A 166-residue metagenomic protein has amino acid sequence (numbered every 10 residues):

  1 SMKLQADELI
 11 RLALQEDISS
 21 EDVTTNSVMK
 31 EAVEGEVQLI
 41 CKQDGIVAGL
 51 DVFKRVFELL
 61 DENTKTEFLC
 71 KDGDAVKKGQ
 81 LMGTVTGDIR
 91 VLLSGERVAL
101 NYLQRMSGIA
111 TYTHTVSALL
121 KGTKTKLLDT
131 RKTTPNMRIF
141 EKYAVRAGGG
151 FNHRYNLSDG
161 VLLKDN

Functional and structural regions predicted by a protein language model:
M2-D165: Acidic/glycine-rich phosphate/pyrophosphate-binding loops and surrounding catalytic core that coordinate Mg2+
